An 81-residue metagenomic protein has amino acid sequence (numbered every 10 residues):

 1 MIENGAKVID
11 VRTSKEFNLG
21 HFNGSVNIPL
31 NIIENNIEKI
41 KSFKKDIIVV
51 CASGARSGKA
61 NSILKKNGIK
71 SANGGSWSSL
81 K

Functional and structural regions predicted by a protein language model:
N4-K7, S14-D46, A55-K81: Rhodanese-like catalytic fold shared by cysteine-dependent sulfurtransferases and DSP/PTP-type phosphatases
V50: Short, surface-exposed ligand- or partner-binding patches at beta-edge/loop junctions that are enriched in aromatics
